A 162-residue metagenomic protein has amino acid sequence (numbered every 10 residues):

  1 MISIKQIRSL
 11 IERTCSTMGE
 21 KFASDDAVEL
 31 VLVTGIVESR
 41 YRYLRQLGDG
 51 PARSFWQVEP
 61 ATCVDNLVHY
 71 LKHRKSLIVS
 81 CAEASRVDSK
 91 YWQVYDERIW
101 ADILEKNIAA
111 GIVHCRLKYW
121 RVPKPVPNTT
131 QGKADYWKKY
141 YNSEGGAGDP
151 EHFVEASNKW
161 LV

Functional and structural regions predicted by a protein language model:
M1-K5, K159-V162: N-terminal secretory targeting signals
I2-L10, I36-P123: Peptidoglycan-targeting cell-wall enzymes and recognition modules
E12, P60, N142-S143, K159: Charged, low-complexity, intrinsically disordered terminal regions
T14-M18, V37, K118-V122, Y140-S143: Structured segments of extracytoplasmic/periplasmic soluble domains in secreted or envelope-associated proteins
T17-D26: Short, charged helix-capping/linker segments at alpha-helix termini
A27-L32, I36: Core of compact, soluble alpha-helical bundle domains
G35-S39, V126-G148: Acidic helix/loop microenvironments that form the catalytic cleft of cell-wall polysaccharide enzymes
P150-V162: Long, charge-rich low-complexity segments
